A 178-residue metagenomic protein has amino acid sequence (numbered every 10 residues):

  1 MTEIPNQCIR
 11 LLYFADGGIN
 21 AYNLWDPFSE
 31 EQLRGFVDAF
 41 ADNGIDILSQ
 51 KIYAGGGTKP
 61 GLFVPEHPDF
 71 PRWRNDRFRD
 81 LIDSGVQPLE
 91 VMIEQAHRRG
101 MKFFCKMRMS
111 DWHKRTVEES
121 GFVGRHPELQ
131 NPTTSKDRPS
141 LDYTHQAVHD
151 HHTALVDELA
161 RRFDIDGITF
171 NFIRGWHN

Functional and structural regions predicted by a protein language model:
M1-Q50, A54: Mature N-terminal, pre-catalytic/accessory segment of carbohydrate-active enzymes
P5-P27, R79-E94, F104-F163: Active-site-adjacent "subsite" loops/lids of carbohydrate-active enzymes
G17-I19, A54-G56, M109-D111, F172-W176: Active-site-proximal loop/turn and secondary-structure-junction residues that shape catalytic pockets, frequently
F40, L48, A96, H152 (+2 more regions): Conserved, mostly hydrophobic/aromatic
I45, D164-I165: A structural motif
I45-S84: Aromatic-lined carbohydrate-binding/catalytic grooves of carbohydrate-active enzymes
L48-I52, F103-M107, G167-F172: Short beta-strand segments at enzyme active-site cores
